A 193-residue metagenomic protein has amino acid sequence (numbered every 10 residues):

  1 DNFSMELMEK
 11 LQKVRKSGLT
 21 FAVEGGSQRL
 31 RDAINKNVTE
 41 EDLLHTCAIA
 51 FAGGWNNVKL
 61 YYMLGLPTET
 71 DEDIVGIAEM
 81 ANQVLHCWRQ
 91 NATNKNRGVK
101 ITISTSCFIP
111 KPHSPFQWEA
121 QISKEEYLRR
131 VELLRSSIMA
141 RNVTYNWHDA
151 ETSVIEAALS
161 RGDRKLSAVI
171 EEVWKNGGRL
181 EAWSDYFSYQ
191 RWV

Functional and structural regions predicted by a protein language model:
D1-K100: Conserved SAM/AdoMet-binding glycine-rich loop
D1-N2, M63-G65, N94-P110, N146-L159: A glycine-rich phosphate-binding loop feature that marks nucleotide/adenosyl-phosphate handling sites
M5-K10, T68-I77, P112-S123, S153-L166: Short glycine/threonine-rich loop-to-helix capping motif typified by GTGT followed within a few residues by an Asp-Pro
E24-G26, F108-K111: Short connector loops/turns at beta-strand edges and beta->alpha or beta->beta junctions
N82, H86-R97, Q117-L128, E132-S136: Long, polar/charge-rich, low-hydrophobicity segments
Q90, N94, S114, A140-W147: Intrinsically disordered or highly flexible coil/loop and linker segments, enriched in small and charged/polar residues
S106, F116-I122, E126, A168-G178: Class I S-adenosyl-L-methionine
R129-V131, R135, M139-V193: Radical SAM enzyme core and accessory elements
